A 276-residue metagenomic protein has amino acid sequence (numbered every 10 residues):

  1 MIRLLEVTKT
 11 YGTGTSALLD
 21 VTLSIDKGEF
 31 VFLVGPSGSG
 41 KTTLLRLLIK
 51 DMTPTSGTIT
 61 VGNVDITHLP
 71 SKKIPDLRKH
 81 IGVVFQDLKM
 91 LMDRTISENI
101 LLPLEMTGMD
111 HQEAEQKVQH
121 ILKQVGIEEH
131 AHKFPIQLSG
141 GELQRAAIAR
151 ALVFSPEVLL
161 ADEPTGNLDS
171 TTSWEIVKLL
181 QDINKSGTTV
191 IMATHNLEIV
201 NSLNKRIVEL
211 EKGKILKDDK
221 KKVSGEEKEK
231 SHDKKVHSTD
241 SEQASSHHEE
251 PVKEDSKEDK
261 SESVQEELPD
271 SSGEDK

Functional and structural regions predicted by a protein language model:
I49: Helix-to-loop junction immediately C-terminal to a conserved catalytic motif
G57-D65, L77: Conserved ABC transporter NBD signature motif
R94-L101: Short coil-to-helix segment of the ABC ATPase nucleotide-binding domain corresponding to the Q-loop/switch region
F134-L138, E142: Conserved ABC ATPase signature
I148: Hydrophobic anchor residue at the start of the ABC signature
V153-E157: A short, proline-enriched helix->beta-strand linker immediately N-terminal to the Walker B motif in ABC-type P-loop
L159-D162: Catalytic Walker B motif of ABC-type/P-loop ATPase nucleotide-binding domains
